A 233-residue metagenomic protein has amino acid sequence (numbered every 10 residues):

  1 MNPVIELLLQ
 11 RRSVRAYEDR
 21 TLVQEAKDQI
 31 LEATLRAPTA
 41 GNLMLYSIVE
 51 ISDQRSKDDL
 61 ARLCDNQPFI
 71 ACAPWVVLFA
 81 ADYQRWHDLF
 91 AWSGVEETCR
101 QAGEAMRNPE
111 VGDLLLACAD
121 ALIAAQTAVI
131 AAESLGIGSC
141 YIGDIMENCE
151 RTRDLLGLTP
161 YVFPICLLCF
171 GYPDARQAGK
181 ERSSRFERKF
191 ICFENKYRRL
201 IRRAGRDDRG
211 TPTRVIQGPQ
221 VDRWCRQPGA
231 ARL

Functional and structural regions predicted by a protein language model:
M1-L233: Acidic, surface-exposed loops and disordered segments
